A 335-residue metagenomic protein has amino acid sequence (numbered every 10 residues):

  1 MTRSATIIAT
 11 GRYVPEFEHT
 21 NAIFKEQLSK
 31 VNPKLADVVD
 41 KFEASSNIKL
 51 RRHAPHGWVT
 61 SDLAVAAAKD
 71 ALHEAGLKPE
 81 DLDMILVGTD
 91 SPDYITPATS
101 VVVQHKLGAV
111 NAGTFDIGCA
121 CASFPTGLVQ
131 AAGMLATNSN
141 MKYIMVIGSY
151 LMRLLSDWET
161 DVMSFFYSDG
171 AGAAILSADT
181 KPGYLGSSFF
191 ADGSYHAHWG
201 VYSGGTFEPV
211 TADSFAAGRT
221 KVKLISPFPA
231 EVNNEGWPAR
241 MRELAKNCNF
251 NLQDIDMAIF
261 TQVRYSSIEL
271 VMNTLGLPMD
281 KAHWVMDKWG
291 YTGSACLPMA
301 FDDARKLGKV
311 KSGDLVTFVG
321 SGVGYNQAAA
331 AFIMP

Functional and structural regions predicted by a protein language model:
M1-H56, T160-E231, A239, P335: Condensing-enzyme catalytic core mediating Claisen C-C bond formation in acyl metabolism
I7-A9, F42, A71, L82-I85 (+6 more regions): Buried hydrophobic positions in well-ordered alpha/beta secondary-structure cores of metabolic enzymes
I8-G11, G88, G118, I144-Y150 (+2 more regions): Short beta-strand segments
E18-H19, T96-A98, L155-T160, Q327-A331: Short acidic, glycine/serine/threonine-rich loops at helix termini
L35-F42, Y94-G108, V146-M152, T206-D213 (+1 more regions): Acidic-glycine-rich active-site phosphate/pyrophosphate-binding loop
S61, V65-A68, S91-P92, H105-K106 (+5 more regions): Claisen-condensing/thiolase-fold acyl-transfer catalytic domains that form or cleave C-C bonds in fatty acid
A67-D83, A239-D256, A304, G308-K309: Phosphate/pyrophosphate-binding loops at sites that engage ATP/ADP/AMP, CoA/4′-phosphopantetheine, polyphosphate
A136-A171: Flexible, glycine-rich active-site loops centered on histidine and acidic residues that chelate a metal or position
